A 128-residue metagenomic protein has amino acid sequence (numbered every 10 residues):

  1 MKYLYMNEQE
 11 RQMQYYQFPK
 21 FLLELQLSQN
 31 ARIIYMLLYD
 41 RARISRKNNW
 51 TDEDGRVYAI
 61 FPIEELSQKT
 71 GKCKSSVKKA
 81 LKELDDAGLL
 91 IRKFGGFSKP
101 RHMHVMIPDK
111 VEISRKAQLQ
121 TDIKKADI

Functional and structural regions predicted by a protein language model:
M1-E64: Short recognition helix of helix-turn-helix/winged-helix DNA-binding domains
Y3-L4, D109-I128: Charged low-complexity intrinsically disordered patches
L27, I91-R92, T121: Generic detector of low-complexity/intrinsically disordered segments and short hydrophobic N-terminal stretches
L38-D40, L84, D127-I128: A broadly tuned preference for mixed-charge, low-complexity surface segments
D40, I107-D109: Non-catalytic surface loops within mature trypsin-like serine protease
A42-H104: Winged helix-turn-helix DNA-binding recognition segment
